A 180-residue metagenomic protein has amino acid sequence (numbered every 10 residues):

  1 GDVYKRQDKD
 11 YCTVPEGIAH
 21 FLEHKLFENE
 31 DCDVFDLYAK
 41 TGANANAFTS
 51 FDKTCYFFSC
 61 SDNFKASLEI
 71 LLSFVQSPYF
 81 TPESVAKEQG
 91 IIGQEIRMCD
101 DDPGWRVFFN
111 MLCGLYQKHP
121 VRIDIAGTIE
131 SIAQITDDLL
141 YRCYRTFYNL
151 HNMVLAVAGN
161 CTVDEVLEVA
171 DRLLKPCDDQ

Functional and structural regions predicted by a protein language model:
V3-Y4: Short, small-residue-biased leader/transition segments that mark boundaries at the very start of proteins
D8-K9, E23, C55-F58: Second-shell loop/turn segments in exported
C12, E16, L155: Active-site alpha-helix of zinc metalloproteases
E16-H24: Active-site recognition of the HExxH zinc-binding catalytic motif
N29, D33-Q180: Charge-rich, well-structured scaffold segments of protease-associated domains
